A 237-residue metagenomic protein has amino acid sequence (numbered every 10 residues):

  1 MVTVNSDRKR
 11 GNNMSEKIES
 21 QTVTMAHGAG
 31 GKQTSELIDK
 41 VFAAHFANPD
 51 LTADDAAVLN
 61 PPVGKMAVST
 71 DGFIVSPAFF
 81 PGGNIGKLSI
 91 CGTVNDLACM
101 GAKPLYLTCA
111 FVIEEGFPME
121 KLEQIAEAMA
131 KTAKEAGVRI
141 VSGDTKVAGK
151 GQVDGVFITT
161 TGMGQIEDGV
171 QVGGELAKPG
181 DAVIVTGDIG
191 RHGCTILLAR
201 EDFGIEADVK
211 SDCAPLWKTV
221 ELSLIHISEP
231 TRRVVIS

Functional and structural regions predicted by a protein language model:
V4-N13: Short, Lys/Arg-enriched N-terminal segments with co-localized hydrophobic residues within the first ~10-30 amino acids
E16-A26: Generic N-terminal amphipathic, Lys/Arg-enriched alpha-helix
T24, K32-V185, R191, I196-L198 (+1 more regions): Glycine-rich phosphate/pyrophosphate-binding loop regions near the starts of catalytic domains
A26-G31, R232-R233: Conserved phosphate/anionic-ligand binding catalytic regions in large, soluble enzymes, centered on
A199-A207, S223-L224, S228: Short, flexible active-site loops
V209-V220: A general structural motif
I225-S237: Single conserved hydrophobic/aromatic residue that forms the stacking wall/gate of nucleotide- or nucleobase-binding
